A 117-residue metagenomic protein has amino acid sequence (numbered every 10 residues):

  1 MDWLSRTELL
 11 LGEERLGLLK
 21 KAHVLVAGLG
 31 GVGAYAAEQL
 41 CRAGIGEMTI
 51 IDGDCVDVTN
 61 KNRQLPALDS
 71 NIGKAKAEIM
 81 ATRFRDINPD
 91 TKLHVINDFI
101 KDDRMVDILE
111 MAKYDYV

Functional and structural regions predicted by a protein language model:
M1-L25: N-terminal charged helix/coil linker that caps or initiates catalytic domains
V26-G28, I51: Conserved N-terminal Rossmann-fold NAD(P)-binding element of oxidoreductases
V32: Hydrophobic/small residue at the entry helix of a nucleotide-binding pocket
L40: Aromatic pocket-lining residues of Rossmann-like dinucleotide-binding sites
I45-N88: Glycine-rich phosphate-binding loop and adjoining beta1-alpha1-beta2 segment of Rossmann-like nucleotide-binding folds
G73-V117: A structured beta-alpha segment of the ubiquitous adenosine-cofactor-binding alpha/beta core
